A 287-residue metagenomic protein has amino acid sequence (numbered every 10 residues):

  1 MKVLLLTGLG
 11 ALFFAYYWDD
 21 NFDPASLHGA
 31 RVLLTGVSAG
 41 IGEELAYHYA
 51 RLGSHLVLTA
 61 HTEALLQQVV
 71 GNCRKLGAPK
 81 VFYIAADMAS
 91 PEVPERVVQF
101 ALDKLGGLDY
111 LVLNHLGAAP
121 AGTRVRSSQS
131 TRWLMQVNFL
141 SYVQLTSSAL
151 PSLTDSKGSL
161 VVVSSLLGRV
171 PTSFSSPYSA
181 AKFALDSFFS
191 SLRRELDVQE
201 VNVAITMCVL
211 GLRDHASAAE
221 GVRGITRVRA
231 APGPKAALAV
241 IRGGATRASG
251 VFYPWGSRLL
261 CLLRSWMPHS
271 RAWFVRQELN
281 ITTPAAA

Functional and structural regions predicted by a protein language model:
R31, S38-A39: Conserved glycine-rich cofactor-binding loop
L52-Q68: Conserved glycine-rich Rossmann-like NAD(P)H-binding loop of the short-chain dehydrogenase/reductase
E63-A64, A85-V97, V125-S128, S164: The beta1-alpha1 cofactor-binding region of Rossmann-like NAD(H)/NADP(H)-dependent oxidoreductases
R96-D103, A121-V125, Q129-Q136: Active-site Tyr-X3-Lys motif and surrounding loop/helix of classical short-chain dehydrogenase/reductase
N114-A119: Conserved NAD(P)H cofactor-binding loop of Rossmann-fold oxidoreductase domains
T146, A181: Active-site helix of classical SDR
R194-W255: SDR active-site lid
